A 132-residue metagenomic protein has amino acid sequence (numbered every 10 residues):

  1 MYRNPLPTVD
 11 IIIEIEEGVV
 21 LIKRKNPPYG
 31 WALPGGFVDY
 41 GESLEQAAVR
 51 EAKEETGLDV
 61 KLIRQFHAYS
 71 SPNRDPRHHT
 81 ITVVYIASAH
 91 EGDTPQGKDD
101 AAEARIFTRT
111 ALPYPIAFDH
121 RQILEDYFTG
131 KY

Functional and structural regions predicted by a protein language model:
M1-V19: Conserved N-terminal beta-strand and adjoining loop/helix that marks the start of the Nudix/MutT-like hydrolase domain
P5, Y29, R77-I81: Residue-level preference for beta-strand/loop junctions
I11, Q65, Y85-A87: A structural signal for short, well-ordered beta-strand segments
I15-E54: Conserved Nudix-box catalytic region and its N-terminal flanking loop in Nudix hydrolases and closely related
I22, F66, F107: Hydrophobic residues at beta-strand termini and immediately following loops that shape nucleotide-binding pockets
V38-K61, S70-D126: Unchanged
T129-Y132: Generic C-terminal helix-cap and adjacent flexible tail
